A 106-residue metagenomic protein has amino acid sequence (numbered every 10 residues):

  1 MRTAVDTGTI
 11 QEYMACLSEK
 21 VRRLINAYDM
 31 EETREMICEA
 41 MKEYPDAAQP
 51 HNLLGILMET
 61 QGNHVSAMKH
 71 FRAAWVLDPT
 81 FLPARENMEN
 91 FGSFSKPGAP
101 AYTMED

Functional and structural regions predicted by a protein language model:
M1-C16, E39-K42, G98, T103-M104: TPR-adjacent "capping" and linker segments in tetratricopeptide-repeat scaffold/adaptor proteins
M14, A48-Q49, L82-P83: Helix-start (N-cap) detector for alpha-helical repeat units in TPR-like alpha-solenoids, especially tetratricopeptide
